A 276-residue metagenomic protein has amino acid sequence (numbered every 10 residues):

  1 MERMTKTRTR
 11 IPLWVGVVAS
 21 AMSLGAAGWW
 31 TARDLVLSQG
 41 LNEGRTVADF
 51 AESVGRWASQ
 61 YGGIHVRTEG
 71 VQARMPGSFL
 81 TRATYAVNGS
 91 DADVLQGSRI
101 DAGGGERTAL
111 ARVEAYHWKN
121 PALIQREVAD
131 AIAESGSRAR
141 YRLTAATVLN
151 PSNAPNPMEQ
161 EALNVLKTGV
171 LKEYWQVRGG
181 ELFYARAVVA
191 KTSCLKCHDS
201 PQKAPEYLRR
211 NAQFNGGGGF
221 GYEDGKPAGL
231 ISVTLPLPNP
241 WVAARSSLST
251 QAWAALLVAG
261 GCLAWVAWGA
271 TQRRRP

Functional and structural regions predicted by a protein language model:
M1-V15, R275: Positive-inside N-terminal membrane-insertion signal
W14-V189, E206-R274: Extracytoplasmic c-type cytochrome modules immediately beyond a signal peptide or single-pass transmembrane anchor
T192: Cys/His-enriched microdomains
L195-K203: Detector for the c-type heme attachment site
